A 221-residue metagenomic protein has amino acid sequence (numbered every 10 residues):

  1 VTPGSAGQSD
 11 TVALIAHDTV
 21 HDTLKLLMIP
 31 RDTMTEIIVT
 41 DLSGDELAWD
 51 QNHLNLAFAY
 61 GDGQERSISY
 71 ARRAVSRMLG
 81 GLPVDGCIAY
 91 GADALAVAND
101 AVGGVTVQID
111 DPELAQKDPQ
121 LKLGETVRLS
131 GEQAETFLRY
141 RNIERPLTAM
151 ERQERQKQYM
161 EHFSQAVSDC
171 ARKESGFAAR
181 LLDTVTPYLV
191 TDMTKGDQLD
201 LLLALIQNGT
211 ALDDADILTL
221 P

Functional and structural regions predicted by a protein language model:
V1-P221: Non-catalytic, solvent-exposed segments at the cell envelope interface
